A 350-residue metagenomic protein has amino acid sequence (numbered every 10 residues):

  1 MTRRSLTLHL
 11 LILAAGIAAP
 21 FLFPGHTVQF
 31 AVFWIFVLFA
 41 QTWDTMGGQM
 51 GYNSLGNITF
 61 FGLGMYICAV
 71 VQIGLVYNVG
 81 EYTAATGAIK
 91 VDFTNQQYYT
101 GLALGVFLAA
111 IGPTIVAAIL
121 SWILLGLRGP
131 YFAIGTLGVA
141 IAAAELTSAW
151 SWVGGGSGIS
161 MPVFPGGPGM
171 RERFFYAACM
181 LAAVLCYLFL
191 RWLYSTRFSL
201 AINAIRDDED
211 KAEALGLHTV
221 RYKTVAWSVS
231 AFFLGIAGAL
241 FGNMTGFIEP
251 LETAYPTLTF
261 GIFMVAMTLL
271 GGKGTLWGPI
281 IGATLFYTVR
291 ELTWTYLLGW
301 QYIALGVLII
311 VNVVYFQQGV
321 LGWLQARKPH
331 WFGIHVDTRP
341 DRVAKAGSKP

Functional and structural regions predicted by a protein language model:
M1-P350: Transmembrane alpha-helices and adjacent helix-loop boundaries
